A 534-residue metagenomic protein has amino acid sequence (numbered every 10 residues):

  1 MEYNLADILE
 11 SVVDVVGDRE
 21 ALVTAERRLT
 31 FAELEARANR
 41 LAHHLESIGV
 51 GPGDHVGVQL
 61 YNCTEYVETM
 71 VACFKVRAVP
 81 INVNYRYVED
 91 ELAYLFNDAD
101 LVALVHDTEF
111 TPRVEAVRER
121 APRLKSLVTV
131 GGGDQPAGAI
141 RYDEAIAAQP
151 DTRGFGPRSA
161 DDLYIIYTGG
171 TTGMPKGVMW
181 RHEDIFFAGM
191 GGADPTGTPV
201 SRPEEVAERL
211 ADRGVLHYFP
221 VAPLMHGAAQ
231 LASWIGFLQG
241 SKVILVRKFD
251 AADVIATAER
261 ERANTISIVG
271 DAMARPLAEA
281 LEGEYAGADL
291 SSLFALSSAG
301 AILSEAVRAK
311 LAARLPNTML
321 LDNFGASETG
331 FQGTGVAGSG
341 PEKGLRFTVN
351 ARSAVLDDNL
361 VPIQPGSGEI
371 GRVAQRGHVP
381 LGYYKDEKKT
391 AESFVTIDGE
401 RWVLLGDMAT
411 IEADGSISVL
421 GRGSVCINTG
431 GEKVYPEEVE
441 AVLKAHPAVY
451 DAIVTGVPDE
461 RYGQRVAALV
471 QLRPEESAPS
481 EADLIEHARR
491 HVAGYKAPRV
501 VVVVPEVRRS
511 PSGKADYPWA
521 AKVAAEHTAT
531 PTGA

Functional and structural regions predicted by a protein language model:
E2, D18-C63, V67-V71, V88-A93: Conserved AMP-binding/adenylate-forming core of the ANL superfamily
E26, R113-S159, G169, F186 (+1 more regions): ANL superfamily adenylate-forming
S47-I48, K75-E144: Structural core segment of the AMP-binding/adenylate-forming
Y87-F96, L104-H106, A256, G325 (+7 more regions): AMP-binding/adenylate-forming catalytic core of the ANL superfamily
Q149-Y167, G173-M174, M179, E208-Y218: Conserved pre-ATP/AMP-binding loop-to-beta segment of ANL
G170, L238-Q239, A263-I268, A278-E342 (+3 more regions): Gly/Ser/Thr-rich phosphate-binding loop
A188-H217, V221, M225-T265, A280: Conserved AMP-binding/adenylation subdomain of ANL enzymes
T348, V361-F394, E432-V434: Conserved ATP/PPi-binding loop(s) of AMP-dependent carboxylate-activating enzymes
